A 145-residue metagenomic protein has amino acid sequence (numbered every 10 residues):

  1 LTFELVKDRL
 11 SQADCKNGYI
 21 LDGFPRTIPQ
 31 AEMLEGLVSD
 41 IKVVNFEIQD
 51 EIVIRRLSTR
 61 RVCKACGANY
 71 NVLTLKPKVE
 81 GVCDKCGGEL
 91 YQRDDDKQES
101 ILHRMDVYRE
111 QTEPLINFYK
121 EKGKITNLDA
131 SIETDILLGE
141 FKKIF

Functional and structural regions predicted by a protein language model:
L1-S39, V62-A65, R93: ATP-dependent small-molecule kinase phosphotransfer cores that center on conserved nucleotide phosphate-binding segments
D8, E89-F145: NTP-dependent small-molecule kinase module
G18, N69, K124-N127: Residues at or immediately flanking beta-strands
D22, V38-R60, A65, L73-D84 (+1 more regions): Conserved phosphate-donor/acceptor-positioning beta-strand/loop module used by diverse small-molecule
P25-P29, I48-I52, E133-D135: Conserved nucleotide-binding/hydrolysis micro-motifs of P-loop NTPases
A31-M33, R55-L57, L138-G139: Short, well-ordered secondary-structure micro-motifs
R56, A65-E110: Phosphate/pyrophosphate-binding and catalytic-coupling "lid/hinge/switch" segments at subdomain interfaces
